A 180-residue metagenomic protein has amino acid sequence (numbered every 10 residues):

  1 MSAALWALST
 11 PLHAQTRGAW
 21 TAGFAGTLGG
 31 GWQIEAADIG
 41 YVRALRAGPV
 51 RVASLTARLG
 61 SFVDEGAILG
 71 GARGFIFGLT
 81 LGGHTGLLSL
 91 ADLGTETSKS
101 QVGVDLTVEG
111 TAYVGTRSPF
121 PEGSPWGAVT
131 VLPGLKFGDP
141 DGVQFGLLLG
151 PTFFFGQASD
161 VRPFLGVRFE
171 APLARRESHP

Functional and structural regions predicted by a protein language model:
M1-S9: Bacterial N-terminal signal peptides
L8-L69, R168-P180: Short glycine/proline- and aromatic-enriched beta-strand/turn motifs that initiate or cap beta-hairpins
H13, A25-W32, G66-A72, R117-G123 (+2 more regions): Outer-membrane beta-barrel domain signature
T16-A22, T56-A57, V104-V108, F145-L149: Generic structural motif
Q33-A36, G103, T107, A158 (+1 more regions): Intrinsically disordered, low-complexity regulatory regions of eukaryotic regulatory proteins
D38-W126, L132: Gram-negative (and chloroplast) outer-membrane scaffold detector with strong preference for beta-barrel transmembrane
V50-A53, V63, W126-P180: Predominantly the C-terminal beta-signal and adjacent terminal strand-loop region of outer-membrane beta-barrel
